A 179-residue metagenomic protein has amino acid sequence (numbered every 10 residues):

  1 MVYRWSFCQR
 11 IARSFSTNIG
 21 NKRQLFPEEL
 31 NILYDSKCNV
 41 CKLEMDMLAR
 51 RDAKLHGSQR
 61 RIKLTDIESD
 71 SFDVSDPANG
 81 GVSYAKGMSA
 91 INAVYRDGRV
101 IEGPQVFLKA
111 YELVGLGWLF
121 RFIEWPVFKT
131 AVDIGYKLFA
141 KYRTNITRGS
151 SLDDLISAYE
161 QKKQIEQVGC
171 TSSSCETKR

Functional and structural regions predicted by a protein language model:
M1-K22: N-terminal mitochondrial targeting presequence
R4, Y34-K37, E166, T171: Secretory pathway export signals and precursors
N21-R51: Local sequence-structure signature of Cys/Sec-based thiol-disulfide redox active-site neighborhoods
F26, H56-S58, G87: Short, structurally constrained coil/turn elements that cap an alpha-helix or connect an alpha-helix to the following
E29, R61, A90: A residue-level signal for beta-strand positions that form part of recognition/binding surfaces within mature
A49-T65: Conserved helix-turn-beta segment immediately C-terminal to the redox Cys motif in thioredoxin-like folds
S69-R179: Thiol/selenol-based redox catalytic cores and closely related redox-interacting motifs
